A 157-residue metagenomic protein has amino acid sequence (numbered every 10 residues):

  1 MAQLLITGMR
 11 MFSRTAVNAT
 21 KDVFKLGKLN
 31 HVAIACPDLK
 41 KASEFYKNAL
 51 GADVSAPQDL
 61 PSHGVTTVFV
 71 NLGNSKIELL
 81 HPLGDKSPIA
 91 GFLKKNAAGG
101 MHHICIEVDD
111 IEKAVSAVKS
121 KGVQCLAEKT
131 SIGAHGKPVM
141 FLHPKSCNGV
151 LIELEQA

Functional and structural regions predicted by a protein language model:
A2-D22, V68-N71, E78, I106 (+1 more regions): Vicinal oxygen chelate
F12-S43, G99-V108: N-terminal beta-strand motif that seeds the catalytic metal site of vicinal oxygen chelate
F24-G27, I34-K76, S120-V123, E128 (+2 more regions): Core segments of cupin and vicinal oxygen chelate
L39, D85, I111: A generic "binding-loop/recognition-motif" signal
V54, I89-K94, I106, V115: A generic structured-segment signal
K76-G100: Helix-adjacent hinge/juxtasegments
